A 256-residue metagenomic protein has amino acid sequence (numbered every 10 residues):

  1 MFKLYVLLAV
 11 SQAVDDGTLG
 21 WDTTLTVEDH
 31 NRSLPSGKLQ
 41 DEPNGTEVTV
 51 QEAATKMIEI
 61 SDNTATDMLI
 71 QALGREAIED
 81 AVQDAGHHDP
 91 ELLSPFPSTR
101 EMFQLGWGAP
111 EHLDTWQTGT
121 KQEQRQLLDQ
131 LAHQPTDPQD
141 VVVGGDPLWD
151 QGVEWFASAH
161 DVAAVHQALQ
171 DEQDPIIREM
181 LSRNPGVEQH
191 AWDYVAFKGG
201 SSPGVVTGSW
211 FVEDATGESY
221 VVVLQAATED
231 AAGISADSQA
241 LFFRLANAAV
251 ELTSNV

Functional and structural regions predicted by a protein language model:
M1-P97, M102-F103: Active-site-adjacent loops and short helices of periplasmic peptidoglycan-processing enzymes
Y5, L25-S36, A109-G119, D129-T136 (+1 more regions): Short charge-dense sequence patches
V14-W21, D29, K38-E47, K121-L131 (+2 more regions): Phosphate-binding glycine-rich loops and adjacent basic patches that engage nucleotide phosphates, nucleic-acid
T23-N31, P110-D129, T207-E229: A broadly tuned preference for mixed-charge, low-complexity surface segments
T26-E28, T49-V50, F96-S98, Q117-K121 (+3 more regions): General structural signal for secondary-structure boundaries
Q51-T55, I70, E79, Q83 (+4 more regions): Generic detector of well-ordered alpha-helical segments enriched in charged/polar residues, highlighting helical
I60, T66-D161: Mid-domain, small-residue-enriched loop/turn segments at the edges of structured enzyme/sensor domains
D140-V256: Structured C-terminal helix/loop/strand segments within mature extracytoplasmic catalytic/sensor domains
